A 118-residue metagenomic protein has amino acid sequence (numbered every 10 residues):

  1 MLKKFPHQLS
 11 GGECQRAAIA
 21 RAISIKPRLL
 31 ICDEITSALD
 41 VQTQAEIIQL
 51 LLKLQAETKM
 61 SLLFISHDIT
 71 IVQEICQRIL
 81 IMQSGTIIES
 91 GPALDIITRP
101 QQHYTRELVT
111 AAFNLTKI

Functional and structural regions predicted by a protein language model:
F5-L9, E13: Conserved ABC ATPase signature
I19, I47: Hydrophobic anchor residue at the start of the ABC signature
S24-R28: A short, proline-enriched helix->beta-strand linker immediately N-terminal to the Walker B motif in ABC-type P-loop
V72-E74: A short, surface-exposed alpha-helical micro-motif characterized by mixed small hydrophobic and charged/polar residues
S90-G91: ABC ATPase "signature
T98-I118: C-terminal boundary and immediately downstream tail of ABC-type ATPase nucleotide-binding domains
